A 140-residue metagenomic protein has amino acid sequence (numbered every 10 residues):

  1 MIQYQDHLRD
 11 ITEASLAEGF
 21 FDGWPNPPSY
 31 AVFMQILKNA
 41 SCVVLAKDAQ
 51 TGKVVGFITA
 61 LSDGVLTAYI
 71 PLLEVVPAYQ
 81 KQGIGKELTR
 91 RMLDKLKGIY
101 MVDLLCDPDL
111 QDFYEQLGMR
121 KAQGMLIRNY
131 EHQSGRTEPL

Functional and structural regions predicted by a protein language model:
M1-A31, D48, M125, G135-L140: Short amphipathic alpha-helix that is part of the acyltransferase structural core
L8, P71, L105-C106: Small/polar loops that bind or transfer phosphate-bearing groups
I11, V65, D109-D112: Short alpha-helical
V32-Q50, V55-E74: A conserved beta-strand-loop-helix scaffold within acyl/acetyltransferase catalytic domains
V54, G98-Q133: Conserved active-site alpha-helix within GNAT-family acetyltransferase domains
Y79, G83-L88: Conserved acetyl-CoA pyrophosphate-binding loop and the N-cap/start of the following alpha-helix in GNAT-like
K95: Catalytic phosphate/metal-binding cores of nucleic-acid and nucleotide-processing enzymes, i.e., regions that mediate
